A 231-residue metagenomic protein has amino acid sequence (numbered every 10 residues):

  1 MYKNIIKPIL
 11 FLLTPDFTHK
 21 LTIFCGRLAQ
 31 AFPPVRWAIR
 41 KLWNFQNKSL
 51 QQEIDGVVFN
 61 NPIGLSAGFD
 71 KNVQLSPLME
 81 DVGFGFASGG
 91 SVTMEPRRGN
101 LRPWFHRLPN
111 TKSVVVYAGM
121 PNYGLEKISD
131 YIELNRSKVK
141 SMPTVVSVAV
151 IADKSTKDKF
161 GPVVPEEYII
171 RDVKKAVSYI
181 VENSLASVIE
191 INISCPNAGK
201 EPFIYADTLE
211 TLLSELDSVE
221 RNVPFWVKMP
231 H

Functional and structural regions predicted by a protein language model:
M1-H231: Flavin-dependent oxidoreductase catalytic cores
